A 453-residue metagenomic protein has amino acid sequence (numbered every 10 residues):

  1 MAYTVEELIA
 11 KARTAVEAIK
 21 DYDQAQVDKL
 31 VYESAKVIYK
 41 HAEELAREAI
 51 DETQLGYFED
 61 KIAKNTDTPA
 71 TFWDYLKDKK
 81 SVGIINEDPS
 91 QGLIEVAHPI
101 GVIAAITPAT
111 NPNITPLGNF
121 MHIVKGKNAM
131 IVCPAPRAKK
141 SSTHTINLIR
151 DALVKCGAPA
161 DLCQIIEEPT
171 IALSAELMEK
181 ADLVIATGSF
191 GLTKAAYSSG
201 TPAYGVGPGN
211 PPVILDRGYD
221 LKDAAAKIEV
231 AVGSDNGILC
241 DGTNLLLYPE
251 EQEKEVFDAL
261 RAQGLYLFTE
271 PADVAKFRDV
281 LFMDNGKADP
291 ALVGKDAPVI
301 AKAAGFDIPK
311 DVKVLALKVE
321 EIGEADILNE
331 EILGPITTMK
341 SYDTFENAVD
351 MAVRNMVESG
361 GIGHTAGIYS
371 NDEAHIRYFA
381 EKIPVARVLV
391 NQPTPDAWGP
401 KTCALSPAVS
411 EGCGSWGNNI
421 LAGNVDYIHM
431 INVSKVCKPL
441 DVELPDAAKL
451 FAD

Functional and structural regions predicted by a protein language model:
M1-I94, H122, A262: N-terminal Rossmann-like NAD(P)+-binding subdomain of aldehyde/semialdehyde dehydrogenases
L8-A10, G205-G207, N236-C240, D326-L333 (+1 more regions): Short, flexible turn/loop "capping" segments at secondary-structure junctions
A15-Y22, E33-V37, H41, E52 (+10 more regions): Change "in soluble alpha/beta enzymes" to "in soluble alpha/beta proteins
V16, K20, K29, F306-D453: Conserved C-terminal structural/oligomerization subdomain of aldehyde/semialdehyde dehydrogenase
I84-A226: Rossmann-like NAD(P) dinucleotide-binding subdomain of oxidoreductase/dehydrogenase enzymes
I100, A181, G200, T243 (+2 more regions): Short, well-ordered alpha-helix to beta-strand connector turns
P134, N210-L215, D241-N244, G334 (+1 more regions): Short beta-alpha connecting loops at secondary-structure transitions that line or flank enzyme active sites
T193-G323, D446, A452: ALDH superfamily catalytic-core signature
